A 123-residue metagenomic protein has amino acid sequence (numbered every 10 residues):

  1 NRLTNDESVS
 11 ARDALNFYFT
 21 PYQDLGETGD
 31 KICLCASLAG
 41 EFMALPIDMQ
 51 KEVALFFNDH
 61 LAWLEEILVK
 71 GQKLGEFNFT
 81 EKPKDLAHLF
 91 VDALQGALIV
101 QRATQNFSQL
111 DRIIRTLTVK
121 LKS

Functional and structural regions predicted by a protein language model:
N1, Q23, L61, E65-V69 (+1 more regions): Structural signal for well-ordered, non-membrane alpha-helices
N1-T4, M43, L98-Q101: Short amphipathic alpha-helical interaction patches enriched in hydrophobic/aromatic residues with interspersed Lys/Arg
R2-K31, P83-F90: Hydrophobic alpha-helical connector segments
D13-A14, T28-D48: Amphipathic alpha-helical segments used for helix-helix packing
F19, A36-A39, I114, T118: Conserved protein kinase catalytic domain
D24-E27, E41, I99-R102: Amphipathic alpha-helical interaction elements
D48-D59, Q72-T118: Hydrophobic/aromatic-rich alpha-helical bundle segments in the mid-to-C-terminal region
V119-S123: Generic C-terminal helix-cap and adjacent flexible tail
